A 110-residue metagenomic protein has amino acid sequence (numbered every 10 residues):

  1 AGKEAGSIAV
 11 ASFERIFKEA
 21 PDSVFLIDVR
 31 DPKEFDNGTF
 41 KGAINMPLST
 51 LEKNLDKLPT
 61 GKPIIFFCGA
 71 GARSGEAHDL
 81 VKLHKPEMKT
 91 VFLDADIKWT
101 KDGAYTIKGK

Functional and structural regions predicted by a protein language model:
A1-V24, P32-P63, A72-K110: Rhodanese-like catalytic fold shared by cysteine-dependent sulfurtransferases and DSP/PTP-type phosphatases
F67-C68: Short, surface-exposed ligand- or partner-binding patches at beta-edge/loop junctions that are enriched in aromatics
